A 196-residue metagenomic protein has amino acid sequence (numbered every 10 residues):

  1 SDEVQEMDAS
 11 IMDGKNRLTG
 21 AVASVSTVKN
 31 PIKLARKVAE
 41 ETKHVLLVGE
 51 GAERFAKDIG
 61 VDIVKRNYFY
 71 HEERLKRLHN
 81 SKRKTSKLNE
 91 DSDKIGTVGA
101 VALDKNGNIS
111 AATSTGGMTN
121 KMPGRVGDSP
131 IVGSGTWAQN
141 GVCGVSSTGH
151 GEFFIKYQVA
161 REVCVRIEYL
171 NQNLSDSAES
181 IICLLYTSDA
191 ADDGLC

Functional and structural regions predicted by a protein language model:
S1-S188: Alpha/propeptide regions of enzymes that mature by internal proteolysis
Y186-C196: Single conserved hydrophobic/aromatic residue that forms the stacking wall/gate of nucleotide- or nucleobase-binding
